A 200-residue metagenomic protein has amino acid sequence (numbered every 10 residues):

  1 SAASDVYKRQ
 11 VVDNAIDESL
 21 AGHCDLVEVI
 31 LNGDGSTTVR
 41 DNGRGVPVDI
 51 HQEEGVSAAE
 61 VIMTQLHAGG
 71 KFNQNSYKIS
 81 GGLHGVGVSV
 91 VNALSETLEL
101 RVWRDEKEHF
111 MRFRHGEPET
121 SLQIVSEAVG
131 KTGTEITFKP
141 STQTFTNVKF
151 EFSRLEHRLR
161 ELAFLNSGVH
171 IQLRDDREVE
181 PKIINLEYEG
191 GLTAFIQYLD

Functional and structural regions predicted by a protein language model:
A2-Y7: Short, small-residue-biased leader/transition segments that mark boundaries at the very start of proteins
V11, A15-S19: Short helix-loop "hinge" at the ATP-lid/N-box region of the Bergerat-fold HATPase_c
L20-C24: Short connector loops in the HATPase_c
D25-I30: A conserved short beta-strand within the histidine kinase catalytic ATPase domain
G35-E53, A58, G69-Y198: GHKL-type ATPase core
I62: Short basic (Lys/Arg) and small-residue
Q65-L66: Mobile ATP-lid/nucleotide-binding loop of the nucleotide-binding subdomain
